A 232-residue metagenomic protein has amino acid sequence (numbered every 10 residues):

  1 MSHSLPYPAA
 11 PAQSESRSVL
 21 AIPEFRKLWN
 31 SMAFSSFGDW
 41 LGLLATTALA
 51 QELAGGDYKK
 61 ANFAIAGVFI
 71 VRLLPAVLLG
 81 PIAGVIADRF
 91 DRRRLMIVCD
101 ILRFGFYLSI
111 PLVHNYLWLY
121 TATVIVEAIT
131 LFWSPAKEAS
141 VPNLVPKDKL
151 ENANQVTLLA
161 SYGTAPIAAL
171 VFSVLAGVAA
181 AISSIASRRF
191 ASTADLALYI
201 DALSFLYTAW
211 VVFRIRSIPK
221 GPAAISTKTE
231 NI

Functional and structural regions predicted by a protein language model:
H3-R26, S217-I232: Juxtamembrane intracellular "pre-TM" segments in multi-pass secondary transporters
A10-L74: Helix-loop boundary and gating motifs at the non-cytosolic
I22, R26, K59, F63 (+2 more regions): Membrane-water interface of alpha-helical transmembrane segments
I22, Y58-K59, R89, V113 (+2 more regions): Helix-loop interface residues and adjacent transmembrane-helix termini in multi-pass membrane transporters, primarily
R26-L44, V68-A87, D91-F106, W118-A179 (+2 more regions): Substrate-agnostic recognition of the 12-TM MFS/MFS-like secondary transporter fold
A45-G56, S109-V113, I167-I200: Transmembrane alpha-helix termini and helix-breaking/packing motifs in multi-pass membrane transporters
G55, N115, L119, A139 (+4 more regions): Transmembrane helix-loop junctions in multipass membrane proteins, especially transporters and channels
A139-N143, D148, S192-A194, L198-K228: Helix-loop junctions on the cytosolic side of multi-pass membrane transporters, especially the intracellular loop
